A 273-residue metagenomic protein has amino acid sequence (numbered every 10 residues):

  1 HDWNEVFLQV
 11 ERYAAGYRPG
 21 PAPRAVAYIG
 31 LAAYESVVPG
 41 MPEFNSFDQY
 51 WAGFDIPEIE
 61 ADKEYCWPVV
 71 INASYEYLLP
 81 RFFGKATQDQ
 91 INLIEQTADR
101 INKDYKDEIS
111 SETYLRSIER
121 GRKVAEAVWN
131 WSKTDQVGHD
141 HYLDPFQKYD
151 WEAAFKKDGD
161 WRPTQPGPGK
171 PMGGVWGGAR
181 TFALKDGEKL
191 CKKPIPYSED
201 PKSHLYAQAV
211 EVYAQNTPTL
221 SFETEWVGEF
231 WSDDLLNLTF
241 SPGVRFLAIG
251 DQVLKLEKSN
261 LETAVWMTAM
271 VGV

Functional and structural regions predicted by a protein language model:
H1-V273: Acidic/polar surface patches and capping/hinge elements
